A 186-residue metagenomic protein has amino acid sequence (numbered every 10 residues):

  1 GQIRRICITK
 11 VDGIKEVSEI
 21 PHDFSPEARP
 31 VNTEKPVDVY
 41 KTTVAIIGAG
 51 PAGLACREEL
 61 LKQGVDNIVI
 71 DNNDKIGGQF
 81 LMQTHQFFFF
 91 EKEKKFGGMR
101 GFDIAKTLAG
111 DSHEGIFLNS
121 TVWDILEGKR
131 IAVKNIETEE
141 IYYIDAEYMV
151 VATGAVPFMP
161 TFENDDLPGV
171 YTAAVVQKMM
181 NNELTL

Functional and structural regions predicted by a protein language model:
Q2-I47, G101-L186: FAD-binding core/adjacent interface of flavoenzyme oxidoreductases
V44-R100, K178-N181, L186: Beta1-alpha1 glycine-rich phosphate/pyrophosphate-binding loop at the start of Rossmann-like nucleotide-binding domains
